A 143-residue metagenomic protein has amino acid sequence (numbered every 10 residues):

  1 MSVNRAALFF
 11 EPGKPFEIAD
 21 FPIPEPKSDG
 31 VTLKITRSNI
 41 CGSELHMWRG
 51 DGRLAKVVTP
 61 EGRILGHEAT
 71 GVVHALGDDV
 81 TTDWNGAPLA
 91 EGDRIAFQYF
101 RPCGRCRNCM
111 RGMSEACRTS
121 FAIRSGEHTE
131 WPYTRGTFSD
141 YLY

Functional and structural regions predicted by a protein language model:
S2-A7: Short structural boundary motif marking the start of a folded domain
G13-I18, G42-S43: Short N-terminal binding/cap micro-motifs at the start of the first secondary-structure element
D20-P22, Y143: Generic structural detector for well-ordered beta-strands
P24-S38, R53-M110: Glycine-rich beta-strand-centered segment in the early N-terminal region that forms part of a ligand/cofactor-binding
S43-R49: Cytochrome P450 core scaffold surrounding the K-helix E-X-X-R motif and the conserved "meander" helix-loop region
K56, H67, D83, C103-Y143: NAD(P)H dinucleotide-binding glycine-rich loop of Rossmann-like/cofactor-binding domains, especially the beta1-alpha1
